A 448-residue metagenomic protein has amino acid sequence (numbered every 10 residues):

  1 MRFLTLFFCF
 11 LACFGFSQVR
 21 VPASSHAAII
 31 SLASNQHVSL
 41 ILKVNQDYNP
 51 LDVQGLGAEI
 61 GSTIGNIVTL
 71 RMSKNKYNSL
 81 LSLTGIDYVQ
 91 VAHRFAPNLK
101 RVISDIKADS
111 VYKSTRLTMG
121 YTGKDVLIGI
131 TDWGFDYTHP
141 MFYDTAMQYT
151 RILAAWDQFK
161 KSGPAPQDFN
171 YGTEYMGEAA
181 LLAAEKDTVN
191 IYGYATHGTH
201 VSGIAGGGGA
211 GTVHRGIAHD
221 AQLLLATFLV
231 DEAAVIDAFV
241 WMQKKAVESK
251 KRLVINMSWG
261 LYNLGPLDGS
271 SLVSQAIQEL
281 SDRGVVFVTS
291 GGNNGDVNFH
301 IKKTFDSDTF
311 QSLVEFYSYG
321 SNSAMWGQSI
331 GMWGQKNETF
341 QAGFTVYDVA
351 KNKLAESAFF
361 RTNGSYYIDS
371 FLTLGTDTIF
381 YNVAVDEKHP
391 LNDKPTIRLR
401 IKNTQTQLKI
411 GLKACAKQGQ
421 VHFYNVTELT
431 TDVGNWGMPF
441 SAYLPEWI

Functional and structural regions predicted by a protein language model:
M1-L4: Positively charged n-region of N-terminal signal peptides that target proteins for export
F10, F14-M119, L127, F135 (+2 more regions): Autoinhibitory N-terminal propeptides
T115-A234, K250, F299, Q335-E338: Subtilisin-like serine protease catalytic core
F135-T199, E356-T406, C415-P439, P445: Active-site core segment of subtilase-fold serine proteases
Q243-L267, S290-G291: Short acidic, glycine-rich surface-loop motifs adjacent to enzyme active sites
L272-G284: Catalytic-core regions built around general acid/base machinery
S281, F287-L374, T378: Polar, glycine-rich mid-to-C-terminal structural blocks that act as macromolecule-binding/assembly scaffolds
G331-Q335, G411-G419: Short beta-strand-plus-loop segments that form exposed binding edges in beta-rich domains
